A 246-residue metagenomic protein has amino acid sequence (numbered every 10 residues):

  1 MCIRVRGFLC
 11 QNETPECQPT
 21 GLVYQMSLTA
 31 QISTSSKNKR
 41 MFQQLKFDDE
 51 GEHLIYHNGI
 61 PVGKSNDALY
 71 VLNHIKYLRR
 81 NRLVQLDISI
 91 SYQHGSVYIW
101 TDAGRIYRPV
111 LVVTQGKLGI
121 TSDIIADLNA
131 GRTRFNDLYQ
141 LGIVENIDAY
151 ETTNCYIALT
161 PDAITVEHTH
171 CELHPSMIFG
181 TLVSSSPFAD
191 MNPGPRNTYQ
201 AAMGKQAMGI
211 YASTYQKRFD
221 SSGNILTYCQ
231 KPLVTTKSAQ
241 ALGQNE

Functional and structural regions predicted by a protein language model:
M1-E246: Conduit-forming functional cores of very large proteins
